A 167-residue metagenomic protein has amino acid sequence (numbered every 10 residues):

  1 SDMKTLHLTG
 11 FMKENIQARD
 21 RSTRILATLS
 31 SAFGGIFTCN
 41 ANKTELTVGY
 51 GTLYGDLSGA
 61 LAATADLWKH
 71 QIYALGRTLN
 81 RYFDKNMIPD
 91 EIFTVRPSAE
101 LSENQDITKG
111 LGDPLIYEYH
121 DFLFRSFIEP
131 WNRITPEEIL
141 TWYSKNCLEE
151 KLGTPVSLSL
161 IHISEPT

Functional and structural regions predicted by a protein language model:
S1-S164: ATP/NTP-dependent adenylation/nucleotidyl-transfer catalytic domains that generate, transfer, or process NMP-activated
